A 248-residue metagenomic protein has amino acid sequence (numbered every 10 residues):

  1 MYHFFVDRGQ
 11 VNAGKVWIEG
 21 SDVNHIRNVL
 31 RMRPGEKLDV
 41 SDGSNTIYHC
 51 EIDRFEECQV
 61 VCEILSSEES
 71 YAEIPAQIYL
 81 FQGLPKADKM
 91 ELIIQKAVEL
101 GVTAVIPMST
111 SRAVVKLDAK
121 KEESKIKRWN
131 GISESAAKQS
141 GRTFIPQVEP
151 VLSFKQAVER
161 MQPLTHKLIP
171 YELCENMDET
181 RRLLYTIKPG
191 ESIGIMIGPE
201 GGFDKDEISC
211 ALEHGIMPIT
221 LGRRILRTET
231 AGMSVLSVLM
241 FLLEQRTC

Functional and structural regions predicted by a protein language model:
M1-E69: N-terminal positively charged helical leader segments and presequences
G9, S67, S109-R112, R223-R224: Short, ordered loop/turn segments at secondary-structure junctions
L38, E63, E69-F81, L184-E191: Mobile, glycine- and charge-enriched loop segments and immediately flanking short secondary-structure elements within
Y71-L168: RNA substrate-binding interface of SAM-dependent RNA methyltransferases
E122-I126, T186, S237-V238: Short, hinge-like loop/turn segments at secondary-structure boundaries
L164-G202, E207, I216-I219: Active-site/ligand-binding-proximal alpha/beta "capping" segment
K205-C248: Structured adenosyl-cofactor binding patch, chiefly the S-adenosyl-L-methionine
